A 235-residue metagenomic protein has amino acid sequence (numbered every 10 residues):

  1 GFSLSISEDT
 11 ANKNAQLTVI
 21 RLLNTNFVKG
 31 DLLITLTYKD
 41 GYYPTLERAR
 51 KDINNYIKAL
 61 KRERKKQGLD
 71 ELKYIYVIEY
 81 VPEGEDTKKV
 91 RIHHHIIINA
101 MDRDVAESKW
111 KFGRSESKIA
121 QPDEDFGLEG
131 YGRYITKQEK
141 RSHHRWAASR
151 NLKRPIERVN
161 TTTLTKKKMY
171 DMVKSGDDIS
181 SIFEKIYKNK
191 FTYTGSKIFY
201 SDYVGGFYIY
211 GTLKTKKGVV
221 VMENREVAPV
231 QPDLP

Functional and structural regions predicted by a protein language model:
G1-V90, A100-P235: Right-hand nucleic-acid polymerase module
H93: Calcium-binding loop positions in Ca2+-binding modules
